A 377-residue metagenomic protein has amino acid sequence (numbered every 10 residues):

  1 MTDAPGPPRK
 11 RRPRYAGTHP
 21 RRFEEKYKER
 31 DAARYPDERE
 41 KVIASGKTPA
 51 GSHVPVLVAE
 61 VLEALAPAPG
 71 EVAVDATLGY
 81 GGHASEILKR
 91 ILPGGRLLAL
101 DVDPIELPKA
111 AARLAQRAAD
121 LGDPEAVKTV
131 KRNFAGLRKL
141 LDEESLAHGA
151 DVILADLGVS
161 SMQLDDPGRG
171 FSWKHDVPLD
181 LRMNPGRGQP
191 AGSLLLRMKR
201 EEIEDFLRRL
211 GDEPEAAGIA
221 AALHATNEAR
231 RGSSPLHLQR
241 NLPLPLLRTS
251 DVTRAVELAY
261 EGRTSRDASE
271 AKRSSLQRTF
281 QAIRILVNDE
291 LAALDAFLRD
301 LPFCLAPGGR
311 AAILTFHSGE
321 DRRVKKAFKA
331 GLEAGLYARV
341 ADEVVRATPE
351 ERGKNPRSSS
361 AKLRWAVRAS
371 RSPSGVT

Functional and structural regions predicted by a protein language model:
M1-T377: S-adenosyl-L-methionine-dependent methyltransferase catalytic core, i.e., the SAM/SAH-binding region
